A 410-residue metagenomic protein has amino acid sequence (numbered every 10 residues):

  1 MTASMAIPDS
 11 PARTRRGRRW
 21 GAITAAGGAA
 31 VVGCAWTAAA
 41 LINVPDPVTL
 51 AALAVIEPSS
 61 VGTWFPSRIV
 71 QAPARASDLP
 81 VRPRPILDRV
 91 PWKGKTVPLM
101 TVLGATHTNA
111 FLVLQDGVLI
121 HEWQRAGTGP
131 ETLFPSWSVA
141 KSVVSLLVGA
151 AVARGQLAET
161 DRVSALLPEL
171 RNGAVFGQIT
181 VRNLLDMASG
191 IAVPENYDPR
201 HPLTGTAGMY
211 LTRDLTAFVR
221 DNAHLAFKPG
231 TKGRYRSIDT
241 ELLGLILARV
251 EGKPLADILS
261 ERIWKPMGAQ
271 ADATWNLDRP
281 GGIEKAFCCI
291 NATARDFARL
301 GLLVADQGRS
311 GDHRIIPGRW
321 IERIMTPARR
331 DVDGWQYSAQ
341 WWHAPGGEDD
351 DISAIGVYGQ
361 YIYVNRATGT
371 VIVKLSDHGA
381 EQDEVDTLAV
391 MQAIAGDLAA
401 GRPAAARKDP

Functional and structural regions predicted by a protein language model:
M1-T128, Q156, Q392-P410: N-terminal leader/targeting segments and the immediately adjacent pre-domain N-terminus
V90, T101, E131, A140 (+1 more regions): Active-site-proximal loop and beta-strand segments within enzyme catalytic domains
A105-T108, T132, V357-Y358: Short, small/polar residue-rich loop motifs at catalytic or cofactor-binding pockets
G117, F134-T160, L184, L243-L247 (+2 more regions): Active-site SXXK
R125-G129, L133, H378-A380: A short acidic/small-residue loop/turn micro-motif
P135, R154-A192, H224, R249-C288 (+1 more regions): Active-site helix/loop module of the DD-peptidase/beta-lactamase fold, centered on the serine-lysine SxxK catalytic
D239-I246, A286-R309, Q360-S376: Active-site-proximal alpha-helical segments within enzyme catalytic domains
Q270-T274, E322-V371: Active-site Gly/Thr loop motif
